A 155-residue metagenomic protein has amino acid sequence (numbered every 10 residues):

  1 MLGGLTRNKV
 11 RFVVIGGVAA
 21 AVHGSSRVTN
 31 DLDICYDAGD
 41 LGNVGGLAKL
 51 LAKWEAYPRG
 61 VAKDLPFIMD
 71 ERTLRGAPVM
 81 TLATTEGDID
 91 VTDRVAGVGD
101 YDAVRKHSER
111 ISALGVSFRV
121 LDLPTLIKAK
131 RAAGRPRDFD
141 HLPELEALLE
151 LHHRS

Functional and structural regions predicted by a protein language model:
M1-S155: Compositionally biased terminal segments of proteins
